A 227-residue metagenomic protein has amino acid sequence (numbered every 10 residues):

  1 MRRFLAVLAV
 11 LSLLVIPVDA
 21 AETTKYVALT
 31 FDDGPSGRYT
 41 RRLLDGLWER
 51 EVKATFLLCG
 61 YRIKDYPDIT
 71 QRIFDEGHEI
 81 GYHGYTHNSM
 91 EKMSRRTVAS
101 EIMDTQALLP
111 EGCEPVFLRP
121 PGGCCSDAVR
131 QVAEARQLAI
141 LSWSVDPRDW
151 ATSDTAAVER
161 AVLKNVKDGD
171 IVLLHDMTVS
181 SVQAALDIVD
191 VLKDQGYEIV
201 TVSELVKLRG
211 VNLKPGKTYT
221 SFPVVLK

Functional and structural regions predicted by a protein language model:
R2-L8: Sec-dependent signal peptide recognition, specifically the positively charged N-region followed immediately by
A9-P17: Hydrophobic core
D19-T97, E101-L108, E114-P115, D187 (+2 more regions): Active-site beta->alpha N-cap acidic-glycine motif
F31, L58-Y61, Y82-G84, P120-G122 (+3 more regions): A cross-domain feature marking catalytic cores of carbohydrate-active enzymes and several ubiquitous metabolic/repair
Y39-L44, N88-C113, G122-D168, S181-D187: Alpha-helical scaffold elements lining the catalytic groove of polysaccharide deacetylases
E49-E51, K64, S180-K227: C-terminal domain-boundary segment and adjacent tail
K53, E79, A139, D146 (+1 more regions): Residue-level detector of anion-binding/catalytic polar loops
